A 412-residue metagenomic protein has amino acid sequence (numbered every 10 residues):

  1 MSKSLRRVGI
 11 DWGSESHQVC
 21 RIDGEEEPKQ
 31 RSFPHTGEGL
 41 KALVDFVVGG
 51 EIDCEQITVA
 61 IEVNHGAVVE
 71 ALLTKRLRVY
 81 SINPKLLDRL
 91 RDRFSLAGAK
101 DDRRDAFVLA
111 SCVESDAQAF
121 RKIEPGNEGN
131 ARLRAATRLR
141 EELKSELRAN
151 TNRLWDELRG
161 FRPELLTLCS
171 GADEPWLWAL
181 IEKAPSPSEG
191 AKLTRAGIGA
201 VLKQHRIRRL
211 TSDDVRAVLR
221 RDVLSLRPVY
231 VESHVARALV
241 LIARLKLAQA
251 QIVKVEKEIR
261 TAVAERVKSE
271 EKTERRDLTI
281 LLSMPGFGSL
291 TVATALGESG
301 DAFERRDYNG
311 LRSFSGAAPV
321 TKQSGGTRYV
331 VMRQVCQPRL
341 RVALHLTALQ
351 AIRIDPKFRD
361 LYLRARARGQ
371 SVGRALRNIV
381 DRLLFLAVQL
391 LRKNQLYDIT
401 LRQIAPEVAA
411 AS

Functional and structural regions predicted by a protein language model:
M1-S412: A detector of single, family-specific signature residues that are central to catalytic or substrate-handling motifs
